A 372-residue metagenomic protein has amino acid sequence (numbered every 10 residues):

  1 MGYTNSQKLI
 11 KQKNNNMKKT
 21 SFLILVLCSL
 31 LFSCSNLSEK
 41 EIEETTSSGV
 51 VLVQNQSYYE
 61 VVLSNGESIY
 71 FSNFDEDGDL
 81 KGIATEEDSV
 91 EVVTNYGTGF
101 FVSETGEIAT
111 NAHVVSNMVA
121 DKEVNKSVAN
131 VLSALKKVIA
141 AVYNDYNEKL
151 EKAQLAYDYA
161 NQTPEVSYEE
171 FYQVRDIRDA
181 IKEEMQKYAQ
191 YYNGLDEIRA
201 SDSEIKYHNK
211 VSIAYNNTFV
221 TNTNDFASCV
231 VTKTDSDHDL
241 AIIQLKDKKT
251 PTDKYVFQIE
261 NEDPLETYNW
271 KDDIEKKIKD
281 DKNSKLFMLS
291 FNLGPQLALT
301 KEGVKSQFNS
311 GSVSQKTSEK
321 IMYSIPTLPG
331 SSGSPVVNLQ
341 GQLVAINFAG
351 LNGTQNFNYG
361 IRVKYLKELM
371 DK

Functional and structural regions predicted by a protein language model:
M1-N16: Short, Lys/Arg-enriched N-terminal segments with co-localized hydrophobic residues within the first ~10-30 amino acids
K18-L25: Sec-dependent signal peptide recognition, specifically the positively charged N-region followed immediately by
V26-C34: Hydrophobic h-region of N-terminal signal peptides that target proteins for export in Gram-negative bacteria
C34-N111, I198, D202-N216, T223-F226 (+2 more regions): N-terminal activation segment of mature serine protease catalytic domains
N36, G106-A120, A156, A160 (+7 more regions): Conserved active-site neighborhood of the chymotrypsin/trypsin-like protease fold
N36-E39, T94, V220-N224, C229-T234 (+3 more regions): Flexible, gly/ser-rich surface segments that form the specificity/activation loops bordering the active-site cleft
L37, S116-I198, V344-K372: C-terminal cap/linker of serine protease catalytic domains
F100-F101, P326-N347: Catalytic nucleophile loop of clan PA
